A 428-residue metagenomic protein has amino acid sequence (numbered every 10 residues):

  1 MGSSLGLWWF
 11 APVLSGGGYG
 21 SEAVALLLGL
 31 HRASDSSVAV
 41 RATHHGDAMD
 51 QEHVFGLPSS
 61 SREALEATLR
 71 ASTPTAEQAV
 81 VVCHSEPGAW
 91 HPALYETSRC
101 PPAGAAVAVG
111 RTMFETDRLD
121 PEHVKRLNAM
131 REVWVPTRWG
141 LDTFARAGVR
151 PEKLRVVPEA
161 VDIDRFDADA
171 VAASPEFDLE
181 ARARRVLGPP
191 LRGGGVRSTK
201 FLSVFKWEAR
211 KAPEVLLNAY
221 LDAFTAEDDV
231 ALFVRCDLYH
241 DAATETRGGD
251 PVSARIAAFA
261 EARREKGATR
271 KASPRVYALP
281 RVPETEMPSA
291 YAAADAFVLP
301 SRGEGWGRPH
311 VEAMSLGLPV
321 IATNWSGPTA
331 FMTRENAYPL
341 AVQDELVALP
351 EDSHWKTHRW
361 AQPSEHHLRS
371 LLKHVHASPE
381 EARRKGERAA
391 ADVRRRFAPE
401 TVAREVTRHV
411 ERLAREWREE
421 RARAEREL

Functional and structural regions predicted by a protein language model:
M1-V80, R404, R408: N-terminal pre-catalytic "stem/leader" segment of glycosyltransferase-like enzymes
W8, R184-K211, L217-Y220, L232-F233: Conserved donor-binding/catalytic core segment of Leloir-type glycosyltransferases
W8-F10, M49-A145: Extended catalytic core of nucleotide-activated donor transferases of GT-like folds
E132-D142, R150-G188: Donor nucleotide-sugar binding/catalytic pocket of nucleotide-sugar-dependent glycosyltransferases
H240, T244-P288: Nucleotide-activated donor-binding/catalytic signature segment of Leloir-type glycosyltransferases, i.e., the conserved
R302: Aromatic "clamp/platform" in nucleotide-sugar-dependent glycosyltransferases that forms part of the donor/acceptor
P319-A322, M332, N336-A341: Short hydrophobic beta-strand element within catalytic cores of glycosyltransferases and related nucleotide-activated
H367, H374, E381-R395, R412: A short, well-ordered alpha-helix in the C-terminal region of glycosyltransferases
